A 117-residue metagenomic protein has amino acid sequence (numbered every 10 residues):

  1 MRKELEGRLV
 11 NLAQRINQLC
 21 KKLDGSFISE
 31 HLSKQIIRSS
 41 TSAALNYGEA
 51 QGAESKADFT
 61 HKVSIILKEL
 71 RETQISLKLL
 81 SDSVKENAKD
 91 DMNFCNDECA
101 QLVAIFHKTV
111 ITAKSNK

Functional and structural regions predicted by a protein language model:
M1-L45, E49, A53-K117: Short, C-terminally biased terminal segments at protein or domain edges
